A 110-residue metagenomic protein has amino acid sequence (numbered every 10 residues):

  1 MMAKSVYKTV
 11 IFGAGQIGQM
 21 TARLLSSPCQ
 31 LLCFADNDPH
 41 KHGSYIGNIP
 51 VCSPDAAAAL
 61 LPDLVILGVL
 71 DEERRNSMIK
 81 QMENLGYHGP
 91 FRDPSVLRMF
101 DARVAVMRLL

Functional and structural regions predicted by a protein language model:
M1-M2: A short, basic/flexible loop-to-alpha-helix module at the beginning of a structural domain
S5-L25: Glycine-rich adenosine-cofactor-binding loop
V6-Y7, L31, L61-P62: A general structural motif
L24-Q30, M82-N84: Short, solvent-exposed amphipathic alpha-helical segments in soluble enzyme and RNA/protein-processing domains
Q30-L31, G43: Secondary-structure boundary/capping residues
L32-N37: Short internal beta-strands
P39-L110: Phosphate-bearing ligand-interacting subdomains that bind or position ATP/ADP/UDP/GDP/NAD(P) or nucleotide-linked
